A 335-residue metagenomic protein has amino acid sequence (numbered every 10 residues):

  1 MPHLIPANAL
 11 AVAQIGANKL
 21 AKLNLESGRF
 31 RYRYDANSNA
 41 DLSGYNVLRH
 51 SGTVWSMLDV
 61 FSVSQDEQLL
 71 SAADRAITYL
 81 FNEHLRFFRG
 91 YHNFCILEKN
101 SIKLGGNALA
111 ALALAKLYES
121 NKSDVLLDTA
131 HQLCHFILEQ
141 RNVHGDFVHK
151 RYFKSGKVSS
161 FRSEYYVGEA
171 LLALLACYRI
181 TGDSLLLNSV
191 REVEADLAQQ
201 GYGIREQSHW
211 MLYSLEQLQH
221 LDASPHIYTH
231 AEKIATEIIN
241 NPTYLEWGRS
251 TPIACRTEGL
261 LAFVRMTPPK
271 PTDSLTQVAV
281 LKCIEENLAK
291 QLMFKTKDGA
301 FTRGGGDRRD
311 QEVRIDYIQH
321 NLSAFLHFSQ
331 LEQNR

Functional and structural regions predicted by a protein language model:
M1-A7, S51-E67, L109-S123, E169-G182 (+3 more regions): Well-ordered alpha-helical scaffold segments within catalytic/enzyme domains
M1-R49, E67-Y91, L127, H131-D146 (+2 more regions): Low-complexity, Ser/Thr/Pro/Gly-enriched N-terminal "stalk/linker" regions
I5, A36-S51, Y91-A108, S123 (+8 more regions): Solvent-exposed loop and edge beta-strand segments that line ligand/cofactor-binding and catalytic clefts
L10-A21, V54, L58, L70-F81 (+12 more regions): Hydrophobic core segments within long, regular secondary-structure runs in both alpha- and beta-rich folds
L23-E26, F30-Y32, Y45, H226 (+1 more regions): CBM-like carbohydrate-recognition segments
N24, S64, L80, H84 (+13 more regions): Alpha-helical junction/boundary sensor with strong preference for TPR arrays
S62, S71-Q132: A generic tandem-repeat structural signature
F136-E164: Short, flexible helix-coil linker/hinge segments at the edges of structured domains or between repeats
